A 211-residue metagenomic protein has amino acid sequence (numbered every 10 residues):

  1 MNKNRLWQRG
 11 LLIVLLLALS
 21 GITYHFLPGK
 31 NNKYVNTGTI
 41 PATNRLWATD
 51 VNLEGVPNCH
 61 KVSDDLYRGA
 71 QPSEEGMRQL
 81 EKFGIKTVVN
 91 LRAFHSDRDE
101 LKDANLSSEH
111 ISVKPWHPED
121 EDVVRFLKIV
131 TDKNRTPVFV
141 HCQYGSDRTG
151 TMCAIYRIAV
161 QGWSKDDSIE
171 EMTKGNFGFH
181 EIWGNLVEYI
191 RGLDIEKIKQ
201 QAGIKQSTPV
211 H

Functional and structural regions predicted by a protein language model:
N2-F139, T151-H211: Cys-dependent protein tyrosine phosphatase-like superfamily
C142: Short cysteine clusters
